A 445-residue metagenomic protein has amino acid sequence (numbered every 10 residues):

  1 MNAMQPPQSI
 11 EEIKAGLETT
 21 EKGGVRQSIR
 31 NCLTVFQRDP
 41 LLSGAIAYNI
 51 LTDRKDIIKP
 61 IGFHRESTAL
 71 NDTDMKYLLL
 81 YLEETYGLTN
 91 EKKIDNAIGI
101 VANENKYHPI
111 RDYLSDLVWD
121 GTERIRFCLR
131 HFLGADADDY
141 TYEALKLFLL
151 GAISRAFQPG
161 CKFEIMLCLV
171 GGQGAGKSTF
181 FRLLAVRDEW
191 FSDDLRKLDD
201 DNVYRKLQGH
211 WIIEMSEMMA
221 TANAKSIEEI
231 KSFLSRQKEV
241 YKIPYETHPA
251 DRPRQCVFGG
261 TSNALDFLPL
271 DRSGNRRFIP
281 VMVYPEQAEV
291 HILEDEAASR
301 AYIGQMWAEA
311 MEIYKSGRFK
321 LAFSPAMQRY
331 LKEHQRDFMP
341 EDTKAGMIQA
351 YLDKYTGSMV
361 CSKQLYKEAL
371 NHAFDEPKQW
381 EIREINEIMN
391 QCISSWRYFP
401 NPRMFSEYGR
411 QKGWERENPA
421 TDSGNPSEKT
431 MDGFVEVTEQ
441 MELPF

Functional and structural regions predicted by a protein language model:
M1-R124, D139, E143, D375-E376 (+4 more regions): N-terminal nucleic-acid engagement/recognition segments and initiation subdomains in replication, restriction
P40-L41, A47-I50, D56-I57, G62 (+9 more regions): Residue-level preference for alpha-helix termini and adjacent loops
L80-H108, K162, E189-D193, D199-L234 (+1 more regions): Feature primarily recognizes SF3-like P-loop helicase cores of small DNA viruses
I98-Q208: P-loop NTPase catalytic core of nucleic-acid-dependent motor ATPases
